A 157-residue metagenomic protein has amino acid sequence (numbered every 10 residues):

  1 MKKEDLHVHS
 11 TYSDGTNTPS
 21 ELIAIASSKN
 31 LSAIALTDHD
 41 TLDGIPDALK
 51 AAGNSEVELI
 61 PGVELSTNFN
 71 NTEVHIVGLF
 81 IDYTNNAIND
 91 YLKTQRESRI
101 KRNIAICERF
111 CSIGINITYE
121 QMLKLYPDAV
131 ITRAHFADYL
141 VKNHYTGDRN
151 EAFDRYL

Functional and structural regions predicted by a protein language model:
M1-T72, L157: An N-terminally biased module of ancient metal coordination in phosphate/nucleic-acid-related enzymes
S55-L157: Extended substrate/RNA-proximal surfaces in nucleic-acid metabolism proteins
